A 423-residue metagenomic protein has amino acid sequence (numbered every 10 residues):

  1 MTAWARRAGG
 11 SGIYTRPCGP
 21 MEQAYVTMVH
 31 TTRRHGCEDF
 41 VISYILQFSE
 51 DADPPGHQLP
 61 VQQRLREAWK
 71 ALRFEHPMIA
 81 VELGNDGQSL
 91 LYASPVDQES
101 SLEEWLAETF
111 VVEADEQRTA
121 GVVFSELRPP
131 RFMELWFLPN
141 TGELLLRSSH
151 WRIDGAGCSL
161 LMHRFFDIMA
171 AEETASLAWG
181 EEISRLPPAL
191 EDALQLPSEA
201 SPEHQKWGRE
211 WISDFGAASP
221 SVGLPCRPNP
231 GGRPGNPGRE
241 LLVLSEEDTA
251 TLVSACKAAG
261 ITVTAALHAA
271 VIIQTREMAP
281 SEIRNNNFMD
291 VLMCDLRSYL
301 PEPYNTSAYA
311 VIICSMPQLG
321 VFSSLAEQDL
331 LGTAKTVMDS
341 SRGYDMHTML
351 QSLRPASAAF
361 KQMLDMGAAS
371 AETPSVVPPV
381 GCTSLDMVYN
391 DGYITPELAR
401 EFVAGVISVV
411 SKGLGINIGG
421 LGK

Functional and structural regions predicted by a protein language model:
T2-D86, S100-M133, R147, V253 (+1 more regions): Acyl-thioester-dependent acyl-group transfer interface
T2-H30, R118, R152-S159, H163-S254 (+3 more regions): Non-catalytic, low-complexity flexible loops and terminal extensions
D39-V41, V81-L83, F124-W136, A200-V243 (+4 more regions): Flexible, Gly/Pro-enriched loop and linker segments at secondary-structure and domain junctions
L65, V263-I272: Short amphipathic alpha-helical segments
S89-V96: Amphipathic coiled-coil signal-relay and dimerization helices
I153, F166-E173, K257, V271-P280 (+1 more regions): Hydrophobic/aromatic-lined pockets within catalytic cores
